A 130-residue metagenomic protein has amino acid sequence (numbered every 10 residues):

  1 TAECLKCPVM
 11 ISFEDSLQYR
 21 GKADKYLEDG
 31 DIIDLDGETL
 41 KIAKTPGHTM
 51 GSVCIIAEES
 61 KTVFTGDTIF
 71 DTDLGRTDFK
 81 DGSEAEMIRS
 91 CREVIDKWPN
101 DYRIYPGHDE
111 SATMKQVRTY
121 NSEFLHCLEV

Functional and structural regions predicted by a protein language model:
T1-E38, Y120-E123: Active-site HxH/HxHxD metal-binding segment of metal-dependent hydrolases
E3, T39, M50-E129: Metallo-beta-lactamase
E28, T49-M50: Short gly/pro-enriched beta-turn/loop segments at secondary-structure junctions
T45: Hydrophobic alpha-helical positions that pack around
